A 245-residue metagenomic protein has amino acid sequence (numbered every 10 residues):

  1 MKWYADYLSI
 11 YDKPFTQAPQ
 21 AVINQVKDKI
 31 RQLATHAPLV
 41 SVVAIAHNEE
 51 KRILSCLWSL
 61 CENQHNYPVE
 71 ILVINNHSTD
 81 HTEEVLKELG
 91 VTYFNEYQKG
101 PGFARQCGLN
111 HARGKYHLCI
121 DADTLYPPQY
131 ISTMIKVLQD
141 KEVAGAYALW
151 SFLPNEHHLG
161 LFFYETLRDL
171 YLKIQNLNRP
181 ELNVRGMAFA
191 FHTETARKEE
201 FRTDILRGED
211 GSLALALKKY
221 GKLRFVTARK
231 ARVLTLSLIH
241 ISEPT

Functional and structural regions predicted by a protein language model:
M1-S59: N-proximal low-complexity "stem/linker" segments adjacent to membrane-targeting elements
S59, N75-E83: A conserved acidic beta->alpha catalytic loop
E96-A112: Glycine-rich, basic loop-to-helix element that forms the pyrophosphate-binding segment of sugar-nucleotide handling
H117: Short aromatic/hydrophobic "clamp" motif used to bind/position activated sugar donors
Q129-L159: Conserved donor NDP-sugar-binding/catalytic core segment of glycosyltransferases
A148-L153, L161-L182: Short, flexible, basic/aromatic active-site loop/helix in glycosyltransferases
L206-L213: Acidic donor-binding loop at a coil-to-helix junction in glycosyltransferase catalytic cores that engages
S237-T245: Residue-level detector of conserved catalytic or cofactor/ligand-binding positions in enzyme active sites
